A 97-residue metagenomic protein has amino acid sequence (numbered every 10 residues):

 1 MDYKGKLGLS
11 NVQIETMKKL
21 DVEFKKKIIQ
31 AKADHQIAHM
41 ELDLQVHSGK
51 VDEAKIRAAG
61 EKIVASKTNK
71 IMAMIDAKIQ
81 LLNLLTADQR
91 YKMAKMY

Functional and structural regions predicted by a protein language model:
M1-Y97: Charge-rich (acidic/polar
